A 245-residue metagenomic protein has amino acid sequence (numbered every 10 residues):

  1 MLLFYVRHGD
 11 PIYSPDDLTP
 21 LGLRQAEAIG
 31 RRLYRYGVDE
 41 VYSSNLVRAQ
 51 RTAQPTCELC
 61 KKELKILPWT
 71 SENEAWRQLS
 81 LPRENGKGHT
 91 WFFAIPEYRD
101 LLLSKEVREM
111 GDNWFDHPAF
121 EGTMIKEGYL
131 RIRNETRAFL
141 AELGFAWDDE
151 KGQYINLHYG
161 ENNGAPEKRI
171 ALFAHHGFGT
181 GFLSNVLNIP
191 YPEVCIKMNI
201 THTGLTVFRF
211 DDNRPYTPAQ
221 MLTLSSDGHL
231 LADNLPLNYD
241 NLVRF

Functional and structural regions predicted by a protein language model:
M1-S71: Active-site-proximal alpha-helix that buttresses catalytic centers in soluble enzyme cores
L2-V6, Y42, G164-A174, F178: Beta-strand elements within well-structured catalytic alpha/beta cores of enzymes that handle phosphate/sulfate esters
G9, L46, H176-G177, S225-D227: Active-site metal-binding loops of divalent metal-dependent hydrolases
P11-I12, P118, N163: A short, mixed-charge helix-start or loop-turn motif at secondary-structure junctions
E27, V47-R51, L130, N134 (+2 more regions): A structural signal for well-ordered alpha-helical segments within the folded catalytic domains of diverse enzymes
G30, C57, R133, R137-L140 (+1 more regions): Non-transmembrane alpha-helical segments in soluble domains of secreted/periplasmic/extracellular proteins
K61-D149: Phosphate-handling substructures
N73-F93, A146-R169, T180-F245: Acidic, low-complexity terminal tails and accessory targeting/binding regions of phosphate-metabolizing enzymes
